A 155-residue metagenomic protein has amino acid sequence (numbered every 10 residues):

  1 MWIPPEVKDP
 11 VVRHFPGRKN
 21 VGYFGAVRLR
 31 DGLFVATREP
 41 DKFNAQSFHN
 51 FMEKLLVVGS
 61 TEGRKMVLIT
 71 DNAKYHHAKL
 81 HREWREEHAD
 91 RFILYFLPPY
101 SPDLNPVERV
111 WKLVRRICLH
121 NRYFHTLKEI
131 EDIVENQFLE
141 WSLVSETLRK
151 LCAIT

Functional and structural regions predicted by a protein language model:
M1-E53: Extended, low-complexity cationic-aromatic segments
K8-P16, E86-P106, Y123: RNase H-like polynucleotidyl transferase catalytic core
G25-A26, M52, D71, N105 (+1 more regions): Generic structural signal for small/hydrophobic residues in well-ordered secondary structure, especially within
R28-G32, A73-H76, Y100-D103: Short, solvent-exposed loop/turn segments at secondary-structure junctions
S47-V67: Short, basic/hydrophobic alpha-helical segments
G63-H76, N105: Acidic/histidine-rich, metal-coordinating catalytic segments
M66-T70, Y95-P98, C152: Short beta-strand segments
V107-T155: C-terminal anion-handling pockets and recognition modules
